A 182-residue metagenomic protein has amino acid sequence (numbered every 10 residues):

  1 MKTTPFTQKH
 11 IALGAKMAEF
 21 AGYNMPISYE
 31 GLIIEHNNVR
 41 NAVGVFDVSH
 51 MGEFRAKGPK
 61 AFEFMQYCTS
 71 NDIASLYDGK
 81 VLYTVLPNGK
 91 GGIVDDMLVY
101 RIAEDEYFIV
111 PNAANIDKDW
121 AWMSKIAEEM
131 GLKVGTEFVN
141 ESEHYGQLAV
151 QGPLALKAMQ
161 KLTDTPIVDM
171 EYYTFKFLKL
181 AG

Functional and structural regions predicted by a protein language model:
M1-G182: Basic, glycine/lysine-rich polyanion-binding surfaces/domains
